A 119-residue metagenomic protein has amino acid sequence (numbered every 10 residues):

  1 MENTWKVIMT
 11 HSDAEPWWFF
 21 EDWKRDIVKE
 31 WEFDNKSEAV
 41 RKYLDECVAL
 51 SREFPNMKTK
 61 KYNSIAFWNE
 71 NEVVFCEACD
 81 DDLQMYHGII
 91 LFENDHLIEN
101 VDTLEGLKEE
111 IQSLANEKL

Functional and structural regions predicted by a protein language model:
M1-V28: Short aromatic-glycine-(Arg/Gly/Cys) micro-motifs in beta-strand/loop hairpins
N3-M9, A39, K60-W68: Short linear motifs at secondary-structure transitions and domain/linker junctions
T4-M9, E30-E32, Q84-F92: Ordered hydrophobic segments in well-structured contexts
A14-E21, K36, A49-P55: Structured domain cores in non-transmembrane regions
K24-R41: A short, exposed loop/beta-hairpin motif centered on an aromatic-Gly-Thr core
Y43-C47: Amphipathic alpha-helical interface segments used for dimerization/assembly
V48-L119: Short, mixed-charge low-complexity intrinsically disordered segments
